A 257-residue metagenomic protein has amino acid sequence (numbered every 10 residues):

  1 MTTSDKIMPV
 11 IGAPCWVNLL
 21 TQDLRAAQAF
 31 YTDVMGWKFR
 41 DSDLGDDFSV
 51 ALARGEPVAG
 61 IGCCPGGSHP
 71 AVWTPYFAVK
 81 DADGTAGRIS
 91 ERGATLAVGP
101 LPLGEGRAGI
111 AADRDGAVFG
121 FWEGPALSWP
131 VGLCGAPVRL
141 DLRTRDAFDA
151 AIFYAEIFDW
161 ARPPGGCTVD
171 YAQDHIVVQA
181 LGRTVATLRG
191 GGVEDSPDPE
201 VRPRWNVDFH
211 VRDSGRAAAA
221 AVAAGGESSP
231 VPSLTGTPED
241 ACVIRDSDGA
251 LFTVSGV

Functional and structural regions predicted by a protein language model:
M1-P9, A94-L142, P164-R183, R189-G191 (+3 more regions): Vicinal oxygen chelate
T2-I11, C15-E56, E91, G99-E105 (+3 more regions): Core segments of cupin and vicinal oxygen chelate
A13-Q22, V50, C64-R88, R107-A111 (+3 more regions): Vicinal oxygen chelate
N18, F39, P75, G124 (+3 more regions): Intrinsic disorder/low-complexity segments enriched in polar/charged and small flexible residues
G36, A59, V79-K80, L96 (+4 more regions): Short, low-complexity, polar/charged sequence segments that are solvent-exposed and flexible
D43-G132: Active-site-adjacent scaffolding segments
A59, A186-T187: Glycine-centered structural positions embedded in regular secondary structure
